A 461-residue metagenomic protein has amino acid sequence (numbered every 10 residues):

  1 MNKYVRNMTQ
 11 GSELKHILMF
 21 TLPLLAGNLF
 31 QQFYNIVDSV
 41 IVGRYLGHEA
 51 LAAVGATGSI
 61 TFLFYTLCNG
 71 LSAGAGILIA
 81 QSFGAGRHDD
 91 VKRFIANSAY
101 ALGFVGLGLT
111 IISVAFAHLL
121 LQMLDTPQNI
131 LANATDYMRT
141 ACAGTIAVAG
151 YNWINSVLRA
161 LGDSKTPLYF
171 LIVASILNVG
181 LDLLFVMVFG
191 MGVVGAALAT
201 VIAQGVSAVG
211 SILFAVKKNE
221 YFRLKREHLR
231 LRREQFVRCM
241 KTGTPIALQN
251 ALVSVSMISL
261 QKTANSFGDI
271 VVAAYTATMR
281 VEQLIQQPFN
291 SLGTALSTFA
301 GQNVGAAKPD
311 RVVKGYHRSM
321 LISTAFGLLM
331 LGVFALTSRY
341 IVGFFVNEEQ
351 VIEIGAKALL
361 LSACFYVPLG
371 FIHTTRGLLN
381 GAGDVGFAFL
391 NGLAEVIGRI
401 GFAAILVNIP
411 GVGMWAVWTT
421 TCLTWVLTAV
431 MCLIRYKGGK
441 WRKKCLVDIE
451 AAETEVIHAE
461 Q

Functional and structural regions predicted by a protein language model:
M1-T21, I79-I146, V188-T244, A300-F365 (+1 more regions): Short alpha-helical transmembrane segments in multi-pass integral membrane proteins
Q10, L14-F33, V37, I60-L67 (+6 more regions): Residue-level signal for short hydrophobic patches within transmembrane helices of multi-pass membrane transporters
M19-D38, T140, Y151, A174 (+4 more regions): Transmembrane helical elements of multi-pass membrane transporters/channels
L24, N28, V40, I77 (+16 more regions): Transmembrane alpha-helix boundary and packing residues in multipass membrane permease domains and related
F33-A52, L121-Q128, L184-M191, A251-L284 (+4 more regions): Helix-terminus/linker motif at the lipid-water interface of multi-pass membrane proteins
H48-S59, M138, A197, D269-L284 (+2 more regions): Small-residue hotspots at the loop-to-helix junctions and early N-terminal turns of transmembrane alpha-helices
L51-I111, V148-P167, A274-S338, L369-N391: Small-residue-rich hydrophobic transmembrane alpha-helices
S72, T140-R159, P167-S175, A196-S211 (+5 more regions): Short runs within selected transmembrane alpha-helices of multi-pass transporters and secretion channels
